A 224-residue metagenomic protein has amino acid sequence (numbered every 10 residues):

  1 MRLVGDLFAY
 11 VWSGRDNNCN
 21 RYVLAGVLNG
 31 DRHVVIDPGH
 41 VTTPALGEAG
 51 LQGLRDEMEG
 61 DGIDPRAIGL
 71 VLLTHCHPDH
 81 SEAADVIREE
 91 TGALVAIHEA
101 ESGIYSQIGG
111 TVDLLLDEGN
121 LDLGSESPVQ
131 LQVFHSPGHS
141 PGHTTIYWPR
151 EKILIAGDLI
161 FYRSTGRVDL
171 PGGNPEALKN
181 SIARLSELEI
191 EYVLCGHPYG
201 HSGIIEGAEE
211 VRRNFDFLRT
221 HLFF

Functional and structural regions predicted by a protein language model:
M1-M58, T145-G157: Conserved beta-strand hairpin/beta-sheet module of binuclear metal-dependent hydrolase folds, prominently
R2, G60-I63, E126-P128, E151 (+1 more regions): Structural motif
V11-G14, T111-D113, H135-P137: Short Gly/Pro-enriched turn/cap motifs at secondary-structure boundaries
G14-N17, C76-D79, P137-H139: Short beta->alpha connector loops
N18, S127-Q130: Exposed loop/turn and edge beta-strand positions of beta-sandwich/beta-sheet ligand-binding modules
H33, H40-P44, E48, Q130-P137 (+1 more regions): Metallo-beta-lactamase
H40-S127, E210-F217: Active-site HxH/HxHxD metal-binding segment of metal-dependent hydrolases
